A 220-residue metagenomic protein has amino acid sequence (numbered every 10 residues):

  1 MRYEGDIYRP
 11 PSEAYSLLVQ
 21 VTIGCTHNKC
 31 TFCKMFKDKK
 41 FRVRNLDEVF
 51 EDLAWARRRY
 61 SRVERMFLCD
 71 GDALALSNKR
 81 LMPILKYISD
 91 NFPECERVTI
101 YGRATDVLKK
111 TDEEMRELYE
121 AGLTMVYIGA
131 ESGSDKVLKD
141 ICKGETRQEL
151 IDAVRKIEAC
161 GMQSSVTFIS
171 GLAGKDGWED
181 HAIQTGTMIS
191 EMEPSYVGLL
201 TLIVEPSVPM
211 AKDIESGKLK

Functional and structural regions predicted by a protein language model:
M1-E13, S190, Y196-K220: Auxiliary Fe-S-binding modules of radical SAM enzymes
E4-E48: Canonical Radical SAM [4Fe-4S] cluster-binding loop centered on the CxxxCxxC motif and its immediate flanking residues
C25, C33, V49, L68 (+3 more regions): Conserved, mostly hydrophobic/aromatic
K29, K34, G122, G161 (+1 more regions): Conserved functional loop/turn residues at catalytic and ligand-binding sites
F41-E48, L76, R80, I141-E149 (+2 more regions): Alpha-helix N-cap and loop-to-helix initiation/capping positions
V49-F50, K109-E117, D180-T187: Short, acidic/polar
R57-A159: Conserved SAM/AdoMet-binding glycine-rich loop
M125, Q148-P209: Conserved C-terminal portion of the radical SAM core fold that forms the substrate/S-adenosylmethionine-binding
